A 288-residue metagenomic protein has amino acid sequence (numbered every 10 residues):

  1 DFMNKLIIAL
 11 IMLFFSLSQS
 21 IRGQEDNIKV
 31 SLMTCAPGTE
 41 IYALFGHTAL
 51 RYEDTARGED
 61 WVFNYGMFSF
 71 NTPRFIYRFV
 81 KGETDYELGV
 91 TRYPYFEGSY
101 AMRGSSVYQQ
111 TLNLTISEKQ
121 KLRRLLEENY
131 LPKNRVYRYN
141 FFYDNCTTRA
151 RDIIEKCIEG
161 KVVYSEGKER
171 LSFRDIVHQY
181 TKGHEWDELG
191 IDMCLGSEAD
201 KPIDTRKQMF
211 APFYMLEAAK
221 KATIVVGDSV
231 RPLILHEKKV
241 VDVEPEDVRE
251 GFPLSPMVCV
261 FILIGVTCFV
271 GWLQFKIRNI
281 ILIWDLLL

Functional and structural regions predicted by a protein language model:
D1-E25: Bacterial Sec-dependent N-terminal signal peptides
F14-R22, R51, P94-S99, I176-Y180: Intrinsically disordered, low-complexity boundary segments flanking structured domains
D26-S105: Glycine-rich catalytic cores of cysteine/serine-nucleophile enzymes that process amide/ester linkages in cell-envelope
L32, L50-Y52, F63, Q110-L114 (+6 more regions): Generic structural hydrophobic/aromatic packing signal, biased to beta-strands
H47, D60, Q109-T111, T147 (+1 more regions): Extracellular structured ligand-interaction cores
S69-G160: A cross-kingdom signal targeting lumenal/periplasmic-facing segments of multi-pass membrane and secretory-pathway
E128-L288: Activation targets extended, charge/polar-rich intrinsically disordered C-terminal tails
